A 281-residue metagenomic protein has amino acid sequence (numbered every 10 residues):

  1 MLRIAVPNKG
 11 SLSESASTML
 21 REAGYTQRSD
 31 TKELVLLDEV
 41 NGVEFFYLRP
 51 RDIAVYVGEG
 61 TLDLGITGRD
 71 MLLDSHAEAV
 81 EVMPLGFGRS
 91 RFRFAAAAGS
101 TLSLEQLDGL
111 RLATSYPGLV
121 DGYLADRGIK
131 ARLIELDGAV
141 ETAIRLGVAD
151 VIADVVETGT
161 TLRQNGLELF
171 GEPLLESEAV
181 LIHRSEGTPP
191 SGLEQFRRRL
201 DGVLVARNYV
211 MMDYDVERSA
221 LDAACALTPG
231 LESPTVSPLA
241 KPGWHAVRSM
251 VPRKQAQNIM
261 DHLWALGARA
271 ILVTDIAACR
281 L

Functional and structural regions predicted by a protein language model:
M1-G42, Y47, T67-V80, L85-R91 (+1 more regions): Small-molecule-sensing regulatory modules
G42-T61: Short, structured active-site "lid" loops
